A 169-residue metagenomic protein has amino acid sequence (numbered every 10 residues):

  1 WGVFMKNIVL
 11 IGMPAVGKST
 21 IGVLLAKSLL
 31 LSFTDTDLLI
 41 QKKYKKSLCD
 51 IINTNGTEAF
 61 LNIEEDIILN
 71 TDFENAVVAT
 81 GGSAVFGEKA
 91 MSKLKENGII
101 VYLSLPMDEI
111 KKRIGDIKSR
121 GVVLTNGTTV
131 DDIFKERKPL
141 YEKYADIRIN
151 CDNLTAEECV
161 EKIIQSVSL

Functional and structural regions predicted by a protein language model:
G2, L24, S28, I99 (+1 more regions): NTP-dependent small-molecule kinase module
L10: Hydrophobic anchor at the beta1->P-loop junction of P-loop NTPases
M13: P-loop (Walker A) phosphate-binding loop of NTP-binding proteins
V16: ATP-binding Walker
S19: Walker A/P-loop
S32, L38-A84, E88-S92: ATP-dependent small-molecule kinase phosphotransfer cores that center on conserved nucleotide phosphate-binding segments
G81-A84, P106-D108, L154: Short glycine-rich anion-binding loops that position phosphate/pyrophosphate groups of nucleotides and phosphorylated
N97-P139: A glycine- and Lys/Arg-enriched "phosphate-lid" helix/loop adjacent to the NTP-binding pocket of small-molecule kinases
